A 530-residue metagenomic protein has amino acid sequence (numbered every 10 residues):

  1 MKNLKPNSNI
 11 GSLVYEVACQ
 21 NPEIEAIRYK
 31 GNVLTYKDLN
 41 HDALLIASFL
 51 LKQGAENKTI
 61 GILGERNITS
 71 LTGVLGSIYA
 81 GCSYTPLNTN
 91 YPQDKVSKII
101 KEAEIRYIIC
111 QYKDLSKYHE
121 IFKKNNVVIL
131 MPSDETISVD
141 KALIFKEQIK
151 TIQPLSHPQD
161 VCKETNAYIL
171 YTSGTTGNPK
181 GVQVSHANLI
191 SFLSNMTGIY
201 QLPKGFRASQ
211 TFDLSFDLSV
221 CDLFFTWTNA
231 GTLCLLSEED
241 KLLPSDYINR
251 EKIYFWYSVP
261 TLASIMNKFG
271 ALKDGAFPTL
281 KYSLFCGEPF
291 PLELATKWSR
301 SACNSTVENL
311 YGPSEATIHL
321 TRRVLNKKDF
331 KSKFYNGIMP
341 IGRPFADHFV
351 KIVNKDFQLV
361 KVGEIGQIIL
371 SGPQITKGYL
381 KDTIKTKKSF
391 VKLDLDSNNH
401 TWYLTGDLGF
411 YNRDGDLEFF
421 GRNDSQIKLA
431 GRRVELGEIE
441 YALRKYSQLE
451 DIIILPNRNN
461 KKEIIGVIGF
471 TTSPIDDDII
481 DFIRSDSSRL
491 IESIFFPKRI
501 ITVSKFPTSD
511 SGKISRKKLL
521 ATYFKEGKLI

Functional and structural regions predicted by a protein language model:
M1, N9-G11, Q93, I108-K124 (+4 more regions): AMP-dependent adenylate-forming
M1-I169, V184-S185, S191, A295 (+3 more regions): AMP-binding/adenylate-forming domain of the ANL superfamily
G64-I68, C82-K101, Y112-L115, D134-I137 (+5 more regions): ATP-dependent adenylate-forming carboxylate-activation enzymes
G64-N67, N88, L202, F212-F216 (+1 more regions): Conserved AMP-binding
I100-A103, I121-N125, L202, L272-T279 (+1 more regions): Short, conserved loop/helix-junction motifs that constitute active-site signature segments in enzyme catalytic cores
I169-V182: Conserved adenylation A10 loop of the ANL superfamily
K180-R207, S215-Y254: Conserved AMP-binding/adenylation subdomain of ANL enzymes
T228-G231, Y254-Y257, N267-N336, P340: Gly/Ser/Thr-rich phosphate-binding loop
